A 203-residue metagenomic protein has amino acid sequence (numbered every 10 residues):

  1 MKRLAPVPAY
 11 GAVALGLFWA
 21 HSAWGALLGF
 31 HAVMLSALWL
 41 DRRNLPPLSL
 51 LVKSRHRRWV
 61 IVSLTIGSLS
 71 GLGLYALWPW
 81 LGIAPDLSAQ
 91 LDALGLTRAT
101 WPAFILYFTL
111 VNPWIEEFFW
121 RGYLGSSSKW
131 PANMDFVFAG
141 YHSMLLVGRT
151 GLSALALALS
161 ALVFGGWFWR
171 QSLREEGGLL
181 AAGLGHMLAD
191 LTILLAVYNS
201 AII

Functional and structural regions predicted by a protein language model:
M1-G16, V62-S70, N133-V137: Alpha-helical transmembrane segments
M1-R57, W167, L173-R174, L191-I203: N-terminal, membrane-interfacial amphipathic/helix-forming hydrophobic leader that caps and precedes the first
Y10, W19, W24, W39 (+7 more regions): A residue-identity detector for tryptophan
L15-H21, A76-G82, S143-R149: Juxtamembrane "helix-exit" motif on the non-cytosolic side of transmembrane helices
A26-G29, S88-G95, G151-V163: Non-cytosolic membrane-interface motifs at loop->transmembrane helix junctions
P47-N112, T150, I203: Juxtamembrane helix-loop-helix connectors linking adjacent transmembrane helices in multi-pass membrane enzymes
P102-I203: Transmembrane helix-loop-helix hairpins at the membrane interface of multi-pass integral membrane proteins
